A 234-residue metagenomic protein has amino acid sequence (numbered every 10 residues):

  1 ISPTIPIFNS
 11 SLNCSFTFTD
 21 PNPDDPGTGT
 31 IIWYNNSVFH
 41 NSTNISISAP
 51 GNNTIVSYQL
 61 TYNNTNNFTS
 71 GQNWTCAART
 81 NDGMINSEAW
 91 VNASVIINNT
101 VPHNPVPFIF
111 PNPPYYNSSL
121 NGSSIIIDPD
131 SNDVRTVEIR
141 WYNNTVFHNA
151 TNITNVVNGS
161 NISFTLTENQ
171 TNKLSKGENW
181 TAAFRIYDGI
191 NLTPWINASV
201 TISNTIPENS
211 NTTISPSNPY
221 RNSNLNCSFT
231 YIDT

Functional and structural regions predicted by a protein language model:
I1, T100-I109, T205-I214: Proline-enriched interdomain boundary motifs that mark the N-terminal boundary and often initiate the first structured
N9-F16, N117-S124, N222-T230: A short beta-strand segment in extracellular, disulfide-stabilized domains
L12, V101-P105, P114, L120 (+2 more regions): Proline-centered linker/hinge motifs at extracellular inter-domain junctions
T30-S37, E138-T145: Conserved aromatic beta-strand anchor motif in extracellular beta-sandwich/beta-rich domains
N64-Q72, Q170-E178: Surface-exposed, short loops/turns at beta-strand junctions within beta-sandwich domains
W74-C76, W180-A182: Hydrophobic beta-strand segments within extracellular beta-sandwich modules
N81-N86, I186-N191: Short, solvent-exposed loop/turn segments at the edges of extracellular beta-sandwich modules
E88-I97, P194-S203: Terminal edge beta-strands and adjacent linker/stalk segments of extracellular immunoglobulin-superfamily beta-sandwich
